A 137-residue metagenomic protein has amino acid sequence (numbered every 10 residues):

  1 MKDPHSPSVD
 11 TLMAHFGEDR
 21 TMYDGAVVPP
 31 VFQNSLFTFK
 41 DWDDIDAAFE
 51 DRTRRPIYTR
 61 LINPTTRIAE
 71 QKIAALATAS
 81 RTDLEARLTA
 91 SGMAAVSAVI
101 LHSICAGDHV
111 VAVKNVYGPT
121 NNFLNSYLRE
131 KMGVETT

Functional and structural regions predicted by a protein language model:
M1-P56: N-terminal glycine-rich, Lys/His-bearing helix-loop that initiates the first secondary-structure elements of many
N34, L88-T89, V113-K114, T137: Glycine- and other small-residue-rich loops at beta-strand/loop junctions that grip anionic moieties
L36, D41-A94, P119-Y127: Conserved N-terminal alpha-helix of the aminotransferase class I/II PLP-enzyme fold
L76-T78, L101-I104: Glycine-rich helix-loop-beta junction characteristic of Rossmann-like nucleotide cofactor-binding loops
H102-T120: Conserved PLP-anchoring active-site segment centered on the Schiff-base-forming lysine
S126-T137: A glycine-rich helix N-cap at a beta->alpha junction
